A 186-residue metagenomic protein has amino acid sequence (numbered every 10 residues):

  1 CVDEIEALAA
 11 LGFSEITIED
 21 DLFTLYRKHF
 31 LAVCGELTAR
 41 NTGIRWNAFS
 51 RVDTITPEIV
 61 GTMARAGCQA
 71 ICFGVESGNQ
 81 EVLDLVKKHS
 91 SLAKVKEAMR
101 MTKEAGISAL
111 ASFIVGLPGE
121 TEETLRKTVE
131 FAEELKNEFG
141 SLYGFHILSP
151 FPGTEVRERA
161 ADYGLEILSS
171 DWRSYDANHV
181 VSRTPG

Functional and structural regions predicted by a protein language model:
E4: Residues within the DNA-recognition helix of helix-turn-helix
A7, T24-R27, A32-G186: A structural motif corresponding to the C-terminal lobe/cap of the Radical SAM core domain
E19-F23: Glycine-rich Rossmann NAD(P)(H)-binding loop
